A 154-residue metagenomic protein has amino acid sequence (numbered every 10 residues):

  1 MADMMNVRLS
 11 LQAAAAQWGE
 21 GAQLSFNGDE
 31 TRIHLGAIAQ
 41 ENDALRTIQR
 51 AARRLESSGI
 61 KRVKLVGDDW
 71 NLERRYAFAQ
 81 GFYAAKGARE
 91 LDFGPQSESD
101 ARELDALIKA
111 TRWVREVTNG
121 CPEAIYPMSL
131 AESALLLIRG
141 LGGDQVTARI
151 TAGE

Functional and structural regions predicted by a protein language model:
M1-E154: Short amphipathic alpha-helical segment within the helicase RecA-like ATPase core that mediates nucleic-acid
